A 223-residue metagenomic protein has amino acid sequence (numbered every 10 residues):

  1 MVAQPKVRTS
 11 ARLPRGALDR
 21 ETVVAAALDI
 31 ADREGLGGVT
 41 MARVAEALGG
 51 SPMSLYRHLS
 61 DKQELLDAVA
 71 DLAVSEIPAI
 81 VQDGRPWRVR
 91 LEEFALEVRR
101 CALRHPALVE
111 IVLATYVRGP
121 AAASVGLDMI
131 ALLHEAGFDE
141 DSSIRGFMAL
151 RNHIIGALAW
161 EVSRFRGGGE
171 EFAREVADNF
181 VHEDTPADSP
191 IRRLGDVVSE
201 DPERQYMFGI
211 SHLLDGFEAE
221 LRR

Functional and structural regions predicted by a protein language model:
M1-L18, A79, D188-D196: N-terminal intrinsically disordered/low-complexity leader segments
T22, A26-E64, A68: Helix-turn-helix
T22, E64, E93, S124 (+4 more regions): Amphipathic alpha-helical interaction segments
A70-E76: Short, basic, alpha-helical segments at the C-terminal edge of helix-turn-helix-like DNA-binding modules
A79-A121, E140-S143, L150: Hydrophobic alpha-helical connector segments
V125-N179, S199, F217-L221: Hydrophobic alpha-helical bundle segments that form small-molecule/ligand-binding pockets
E170-R223: A structured, mid-to-C-terminal "fold-capping" secondary-structure block
